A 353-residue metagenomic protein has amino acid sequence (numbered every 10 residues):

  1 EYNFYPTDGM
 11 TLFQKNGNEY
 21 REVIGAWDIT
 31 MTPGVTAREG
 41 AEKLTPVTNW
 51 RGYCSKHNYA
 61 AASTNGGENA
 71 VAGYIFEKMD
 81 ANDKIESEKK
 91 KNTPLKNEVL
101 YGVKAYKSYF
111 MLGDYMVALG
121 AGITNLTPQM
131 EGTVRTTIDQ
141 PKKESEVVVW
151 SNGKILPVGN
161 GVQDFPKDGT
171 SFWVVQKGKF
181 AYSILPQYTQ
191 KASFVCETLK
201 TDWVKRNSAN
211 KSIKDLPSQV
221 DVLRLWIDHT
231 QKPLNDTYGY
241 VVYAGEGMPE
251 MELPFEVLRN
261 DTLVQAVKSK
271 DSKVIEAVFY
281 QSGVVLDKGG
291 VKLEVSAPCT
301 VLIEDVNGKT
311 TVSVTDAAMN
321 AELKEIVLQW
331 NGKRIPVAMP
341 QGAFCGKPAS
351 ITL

Functional and structural regions predicted by a protein language model:
E1-T311, T315-R334, P348: Extended polysaccharide-engagement surfaces of secreted carbohydrate-active enzymes
P233-N235, P340-L353: Solvent-exposed, conformationally flexible loop/turn segments
